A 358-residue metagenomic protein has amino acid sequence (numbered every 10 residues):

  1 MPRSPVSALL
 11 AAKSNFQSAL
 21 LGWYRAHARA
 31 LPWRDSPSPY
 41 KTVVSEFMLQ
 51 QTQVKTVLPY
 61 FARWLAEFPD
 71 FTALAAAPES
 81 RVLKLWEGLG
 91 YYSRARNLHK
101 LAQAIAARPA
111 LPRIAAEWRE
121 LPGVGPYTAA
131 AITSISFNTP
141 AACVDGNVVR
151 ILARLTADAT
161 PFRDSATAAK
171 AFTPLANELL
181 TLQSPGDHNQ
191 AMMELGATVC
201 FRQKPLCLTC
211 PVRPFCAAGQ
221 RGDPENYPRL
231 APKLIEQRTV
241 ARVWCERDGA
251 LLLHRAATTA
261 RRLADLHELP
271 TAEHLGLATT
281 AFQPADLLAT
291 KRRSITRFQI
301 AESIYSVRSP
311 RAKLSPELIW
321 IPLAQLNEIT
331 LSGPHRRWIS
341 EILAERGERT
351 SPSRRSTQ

Functional and structural regions predicted by a protein language model:
M1-A30, D35, E194-Q358: Intrinsically disordered, low-complexity, charged terminal extensions of DNA damage-control enzymes
A19-L208, V212-R221, E225, Q237: Catalytic cores of DNA base-excision repair glycosylases
